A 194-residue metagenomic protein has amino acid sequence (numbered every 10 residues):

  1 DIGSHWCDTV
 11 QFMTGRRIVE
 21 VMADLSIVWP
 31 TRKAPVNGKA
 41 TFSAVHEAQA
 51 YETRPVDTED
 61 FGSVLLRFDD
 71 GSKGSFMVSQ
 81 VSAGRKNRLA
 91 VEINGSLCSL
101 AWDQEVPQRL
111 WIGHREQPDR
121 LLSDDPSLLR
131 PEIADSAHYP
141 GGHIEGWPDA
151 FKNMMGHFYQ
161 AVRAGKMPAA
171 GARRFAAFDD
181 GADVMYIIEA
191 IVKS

Functional and structural regions predicted by a protein language model:
D1-R85, D179: Rossmann-like dinucleotide-binding domain that binds NAD(P)(H)
G3-C7, D57-E59, K86, D103 (+3 more regions): A structural signal for well-ordered alpha-helical scaffolds and beta->alpha junctions
F12-E20, D24, V28, S99-L100 (+5 more regions): Phosphate/oxyanion-binding loops and surfaces in catalytic or ligand/nucleic-acid-binding neighborhoods
V36-A48, K86-I112, F178-G181, M185-K193: Repeat-unit-sized solenoid/scaffold elements
G62, D69, V78-N153, G165: Glycine-enriched catalytic-core subsegment of oxygenase/oxidase enzymes
D103-V106, G142-G146, N153-S194: C-terminal helix-rich "cap/oligomerization" subdomain common to oxidoreductases
